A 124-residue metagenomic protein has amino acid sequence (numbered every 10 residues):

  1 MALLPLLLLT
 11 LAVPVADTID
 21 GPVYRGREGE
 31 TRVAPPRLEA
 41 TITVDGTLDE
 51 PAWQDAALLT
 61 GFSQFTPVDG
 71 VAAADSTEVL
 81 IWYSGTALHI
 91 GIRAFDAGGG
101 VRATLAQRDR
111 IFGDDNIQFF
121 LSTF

Functional and structural regions predicted by a protein language model:
A2-A12: Sec-dependent N-terminal signal peptides
L11-L48: N-terminal pre-domain segments of enzymes
R32, L38, V44-F124: Surface-exposed, glycine/proline- and aromatic-rich loop segments on solvent-exposed faces across compartments
